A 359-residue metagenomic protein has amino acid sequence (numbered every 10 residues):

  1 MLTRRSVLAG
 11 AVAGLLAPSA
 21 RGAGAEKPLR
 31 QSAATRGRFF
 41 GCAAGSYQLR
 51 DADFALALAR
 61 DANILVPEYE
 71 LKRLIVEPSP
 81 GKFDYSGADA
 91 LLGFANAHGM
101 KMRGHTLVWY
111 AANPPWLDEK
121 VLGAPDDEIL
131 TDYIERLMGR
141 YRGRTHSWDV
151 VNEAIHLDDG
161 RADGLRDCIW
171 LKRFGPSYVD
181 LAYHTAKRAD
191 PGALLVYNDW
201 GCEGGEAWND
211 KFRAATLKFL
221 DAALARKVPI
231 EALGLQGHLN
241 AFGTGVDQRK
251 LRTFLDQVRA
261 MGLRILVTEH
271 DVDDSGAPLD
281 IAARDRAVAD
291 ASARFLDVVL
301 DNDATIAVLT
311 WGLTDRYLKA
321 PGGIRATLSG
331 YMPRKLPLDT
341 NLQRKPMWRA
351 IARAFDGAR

Functional and structural regions predicted by a protein language model:
M1-L15: N-terminal secretory signal peptides and thylakoid transit peptides that target proteins across membranes
S19-A43: C-terminal segment of N-terminal export signals and the immediately downstream linker at the start of the mature
S32-T35, D53-A62, D89-K101, R140-R142 (+3 more regions): Acidic (Asp/Glu)-rich catalytic clusters
Y47-A59, L130-I134, K211-D221, S292-F295: Short, acidic/polar
L65, A95, W148, L233 (+2 more regions): Conserved, mostly hydrophobic/aromatic
V66-Y69, V76, G87-C202, D274: Substrate-binding cleft and catalytic face of glycoside hydrolase catalytic domains, especially the flexible beta-alpha
D149, E153-D159, G164-K172, K250-Q257 (+4 more regions): Aromatic-rich peripheral "rim/lid" segments of glycoside hydrolase catalytic domains that contact and position glycan
R173-L181, D190-L194, A214-K218, A222-P278 (+2 more regions): Glycoside hydrolase catalytic-domain groove-lining segments
